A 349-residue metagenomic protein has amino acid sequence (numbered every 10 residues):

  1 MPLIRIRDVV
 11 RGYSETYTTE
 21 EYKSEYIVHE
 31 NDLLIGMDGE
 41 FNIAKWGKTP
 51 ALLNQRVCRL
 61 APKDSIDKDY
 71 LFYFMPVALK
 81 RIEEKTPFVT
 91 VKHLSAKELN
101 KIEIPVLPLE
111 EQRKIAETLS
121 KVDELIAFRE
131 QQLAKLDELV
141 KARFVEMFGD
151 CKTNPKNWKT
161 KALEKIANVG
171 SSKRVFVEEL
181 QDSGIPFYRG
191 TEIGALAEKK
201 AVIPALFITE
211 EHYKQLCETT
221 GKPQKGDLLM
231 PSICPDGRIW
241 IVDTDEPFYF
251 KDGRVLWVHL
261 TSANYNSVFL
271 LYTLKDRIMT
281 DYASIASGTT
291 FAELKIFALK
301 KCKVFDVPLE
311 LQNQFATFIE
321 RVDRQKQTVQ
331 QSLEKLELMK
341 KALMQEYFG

Functional and structural regions predicted by a protein language model:
P2-E30, E164-E179, I193-K225: Sequence-specific dsDNA recognition surfaces
R5, S24-P76, R189, E211-Y213 (+2 more regions): A short beta-sheet element
I6, A96, K141, T160 (+4 more regions): ATP/adenylate-binding site constellation spanning eukaryotic-like Ser/Thr protein kinases, ABC-transporter
V9-G12, F41, R59, I193-L196 (+2 more regions): Active-site/binding-pocket entry motifs
V9-R11, K101-A116, F128-K173, D182-G184 (+2 more regions): Non-catalytic DNA-recognition/assembly elements of restriction-modification systems
E21-Y22, F88, A127, R174 (+4 more regions): Short, solvent-exposed loop/turn positions at domain surfaces that link secondary-structure elements or cap domain
A51-C58, M75, F88-E110, F248-L256 (+1 more regions): A short glycine-rich beta-alpha junction/loop motif
M75-E83, L274-Y282: Short amphipathic alpha-helical signal-transduction/dimerization elements
